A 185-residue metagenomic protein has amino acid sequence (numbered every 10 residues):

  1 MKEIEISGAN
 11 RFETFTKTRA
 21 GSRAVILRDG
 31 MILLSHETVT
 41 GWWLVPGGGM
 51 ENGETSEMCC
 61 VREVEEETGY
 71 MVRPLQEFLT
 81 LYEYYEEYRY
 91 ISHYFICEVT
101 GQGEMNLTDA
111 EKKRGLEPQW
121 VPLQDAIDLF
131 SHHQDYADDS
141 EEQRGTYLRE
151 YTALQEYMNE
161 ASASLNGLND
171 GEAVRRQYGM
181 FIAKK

Functional and structural regions predicted by a protein language model:
M1-R23: Acidic, metal-coordinating catalytic segment for phosphate/diphosphate chemistry, firing primarily on the Nudix
A20-S22, G30, H93, L116: Change "...and in nucleic-acid phosphodiester-cleaving endonucleases..." to "...and in nucleic-acid processing enzymes
I26-D29, C97-V99: Active-site beta-strand termini and strand-to-loop segments that position acidic
R28-E66: Conserved Nudix-box catalytic region and its N-terminal flanking loop in Nudix hydrolases and closely related
E37, P74-F78: Residue-level detector of beta-propeller blades
G41-W42, K112-K185: Nudix hydrolase/Nudix homology domain
M50-R73, Y82-A137: Unchanged
